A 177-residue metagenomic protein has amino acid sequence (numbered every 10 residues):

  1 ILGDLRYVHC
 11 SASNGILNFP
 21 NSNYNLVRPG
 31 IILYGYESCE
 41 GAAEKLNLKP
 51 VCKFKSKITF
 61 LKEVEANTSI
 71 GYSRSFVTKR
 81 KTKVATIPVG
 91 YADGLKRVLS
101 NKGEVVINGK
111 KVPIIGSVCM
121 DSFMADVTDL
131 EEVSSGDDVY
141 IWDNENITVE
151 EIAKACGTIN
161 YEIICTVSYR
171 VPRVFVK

Functional and structural regions predicted by a protein language model:
I1-K177: Active-site anion/phosphate-binding pocket segments in diverse small-molecule metabolic enzymes
